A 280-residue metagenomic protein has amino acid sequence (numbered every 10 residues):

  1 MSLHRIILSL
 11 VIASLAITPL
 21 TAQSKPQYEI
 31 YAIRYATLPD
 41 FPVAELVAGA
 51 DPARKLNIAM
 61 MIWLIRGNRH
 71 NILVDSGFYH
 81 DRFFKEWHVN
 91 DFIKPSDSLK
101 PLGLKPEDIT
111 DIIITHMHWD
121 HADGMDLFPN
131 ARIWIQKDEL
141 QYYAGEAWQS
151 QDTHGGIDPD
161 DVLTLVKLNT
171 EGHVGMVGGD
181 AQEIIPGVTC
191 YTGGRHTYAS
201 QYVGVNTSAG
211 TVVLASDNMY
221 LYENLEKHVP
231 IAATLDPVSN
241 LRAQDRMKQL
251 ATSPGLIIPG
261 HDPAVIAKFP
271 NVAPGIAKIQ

Functional and structural regions predicted by a protein language model:
M1-R5: Positively charged n-region of N-terminal signal peptides that target proteins for export
I7-T18: Bacterial N-terminal signal peptides
T18-K100, D108-D111, A209-D217, S253-P259 (+2 more regions): Metallo-beta-lactamase
K25, I93-L104, D108, D138-T192 (+1 more regions): Metallo-beta-lactamase
M61-N68, D123-D126, Y202-S208, Q249: Short amphipathic alpha-helices and their capping/turn segments at secondary-structure boundaries
V89-F92, Y198-Q280: Cap/insert and terminal regions of metallo-dependent hydrolase folds
N90-S98, M125-L127, R132-Q136, C190-H196 (+1 more regions): Short, electropositive alpha-helical surface patch
I109-D120: Metallo-beta-lactamase
